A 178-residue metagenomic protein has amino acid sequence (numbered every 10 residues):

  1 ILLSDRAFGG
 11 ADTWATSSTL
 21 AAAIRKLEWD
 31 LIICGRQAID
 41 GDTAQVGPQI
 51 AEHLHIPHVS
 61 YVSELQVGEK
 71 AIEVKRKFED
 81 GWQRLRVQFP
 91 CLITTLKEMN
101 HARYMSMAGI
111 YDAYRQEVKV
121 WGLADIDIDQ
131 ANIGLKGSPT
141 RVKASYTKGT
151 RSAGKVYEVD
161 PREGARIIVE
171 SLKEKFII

Functional and structural regions predicted by a protein language model:
I1-I178: N-terminal glycine-rich FAD/FM-binding segment characteristic of electron-transfer flavoproteins
